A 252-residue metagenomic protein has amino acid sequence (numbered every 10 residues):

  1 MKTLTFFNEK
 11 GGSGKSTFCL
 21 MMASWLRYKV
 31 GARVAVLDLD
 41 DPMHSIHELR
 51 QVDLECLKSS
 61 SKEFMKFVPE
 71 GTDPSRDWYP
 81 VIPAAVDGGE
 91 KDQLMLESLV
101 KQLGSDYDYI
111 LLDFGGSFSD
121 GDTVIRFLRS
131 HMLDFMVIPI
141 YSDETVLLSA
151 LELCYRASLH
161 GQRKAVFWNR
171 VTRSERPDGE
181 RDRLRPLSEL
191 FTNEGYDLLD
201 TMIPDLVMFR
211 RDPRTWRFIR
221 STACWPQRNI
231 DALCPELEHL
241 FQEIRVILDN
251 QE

Functional and structural regions predicted by a protein language model:
M1-E9: Extreme N-terminal, non-catalytic leader segments that precede Walker-type/kinase nucleotide-binding cores
N8-S13, L20, W25-I110, G116-F118 (+1 more regions): P-loop/Walker-type NTP enzyme "switch/lid" segment
A32, H131-M136, H160-K164, G195-D197: Short glycine-/polar-rich loops that comprise or flank the Walker A/P-loop and associated switch/sensor motifs
L37, L111-D113, M136-Y141, V166-R170: Conserved beta-strand segments of the P-loop GTPase G domain that flank and frequently precede/overlap
S105, G121-D143: Inter-motif core of Ras-like GTPase G domains
L148-G161: Conserved C-terminal guanine-recognition region of P-loop GTPase G domains, centered on the G4
T172-A223: Beta-strand-loop-alpha "switch" segments that mediate conformational coupling across diverse proteins
I219-E252: NTP-binding/hydrolysis catalytic cores, primarily Walker-type P-loop NTPases
